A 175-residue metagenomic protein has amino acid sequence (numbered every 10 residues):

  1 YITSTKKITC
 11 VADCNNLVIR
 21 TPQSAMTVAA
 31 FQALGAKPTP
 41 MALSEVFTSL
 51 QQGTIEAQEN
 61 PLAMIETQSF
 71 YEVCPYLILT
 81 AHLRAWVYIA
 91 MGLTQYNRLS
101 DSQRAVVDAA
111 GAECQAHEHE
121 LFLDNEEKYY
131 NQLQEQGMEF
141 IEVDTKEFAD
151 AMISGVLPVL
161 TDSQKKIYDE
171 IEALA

Functional and structural regions predicted by a protein language model:
Y1-A175: N-terminal secretory/targeting leader peptides
